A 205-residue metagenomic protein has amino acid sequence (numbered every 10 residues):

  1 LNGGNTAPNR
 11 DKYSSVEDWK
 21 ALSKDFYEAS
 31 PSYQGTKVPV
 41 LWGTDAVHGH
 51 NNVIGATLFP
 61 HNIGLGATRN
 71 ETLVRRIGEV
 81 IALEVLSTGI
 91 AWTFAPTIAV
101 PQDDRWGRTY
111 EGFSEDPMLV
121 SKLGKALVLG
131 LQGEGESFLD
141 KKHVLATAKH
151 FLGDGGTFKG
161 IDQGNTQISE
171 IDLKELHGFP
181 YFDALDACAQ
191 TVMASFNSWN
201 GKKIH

Functional and structural regions predicted by a protein language model:
L1-H205: Glycoside hydrolase catalytic-domain context in secreted enzymes
